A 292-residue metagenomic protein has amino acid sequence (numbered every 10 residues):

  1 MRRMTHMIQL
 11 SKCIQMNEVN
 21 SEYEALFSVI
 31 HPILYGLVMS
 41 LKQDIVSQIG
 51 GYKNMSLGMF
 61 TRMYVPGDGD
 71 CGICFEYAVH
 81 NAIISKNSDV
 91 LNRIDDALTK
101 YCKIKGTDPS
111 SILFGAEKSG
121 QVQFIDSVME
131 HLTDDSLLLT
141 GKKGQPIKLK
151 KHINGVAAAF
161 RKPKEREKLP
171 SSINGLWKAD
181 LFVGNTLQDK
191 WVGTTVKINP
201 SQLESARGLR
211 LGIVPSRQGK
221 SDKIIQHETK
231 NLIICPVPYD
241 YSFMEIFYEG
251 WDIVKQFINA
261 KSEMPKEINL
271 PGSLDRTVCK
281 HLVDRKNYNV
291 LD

Functional and structural regions predicted by a protein language model:
M1-T107: Nuclease-adjacent, charged terminal/linker segments that flank catalytic cores
T5, S21, G155-A158, K164 (+1 more regions): N-terminal functional modules and adjacent low-complexity/disordered segments of proteins
A25-Q48, Y52-K53, P238-N289: Cysteine-centric segments in proteins
S85-G175: A short acidic/basic microdomain associated with nuclease active sites
P146, F160, E167-L176, V196-L274: Catalytic cores of nucleic-acid endonucleases
I173-G175, F182-T194: Active-site beta-strand-loop-beta-strand hairpin of nuclease catalytic cores that positions key catalytic residues
